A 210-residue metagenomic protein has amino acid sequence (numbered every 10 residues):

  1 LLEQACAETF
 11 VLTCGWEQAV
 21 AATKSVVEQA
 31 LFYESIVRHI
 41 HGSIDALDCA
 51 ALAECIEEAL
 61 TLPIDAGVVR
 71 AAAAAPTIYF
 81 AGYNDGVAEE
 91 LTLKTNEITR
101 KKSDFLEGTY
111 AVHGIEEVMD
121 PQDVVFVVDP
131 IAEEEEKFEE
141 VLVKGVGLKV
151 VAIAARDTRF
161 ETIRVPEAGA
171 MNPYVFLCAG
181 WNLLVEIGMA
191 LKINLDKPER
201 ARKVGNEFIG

Functional and structural regions predicted by a protein language model:
L1-G210: A SIS-like phosphosugar-recognition module
